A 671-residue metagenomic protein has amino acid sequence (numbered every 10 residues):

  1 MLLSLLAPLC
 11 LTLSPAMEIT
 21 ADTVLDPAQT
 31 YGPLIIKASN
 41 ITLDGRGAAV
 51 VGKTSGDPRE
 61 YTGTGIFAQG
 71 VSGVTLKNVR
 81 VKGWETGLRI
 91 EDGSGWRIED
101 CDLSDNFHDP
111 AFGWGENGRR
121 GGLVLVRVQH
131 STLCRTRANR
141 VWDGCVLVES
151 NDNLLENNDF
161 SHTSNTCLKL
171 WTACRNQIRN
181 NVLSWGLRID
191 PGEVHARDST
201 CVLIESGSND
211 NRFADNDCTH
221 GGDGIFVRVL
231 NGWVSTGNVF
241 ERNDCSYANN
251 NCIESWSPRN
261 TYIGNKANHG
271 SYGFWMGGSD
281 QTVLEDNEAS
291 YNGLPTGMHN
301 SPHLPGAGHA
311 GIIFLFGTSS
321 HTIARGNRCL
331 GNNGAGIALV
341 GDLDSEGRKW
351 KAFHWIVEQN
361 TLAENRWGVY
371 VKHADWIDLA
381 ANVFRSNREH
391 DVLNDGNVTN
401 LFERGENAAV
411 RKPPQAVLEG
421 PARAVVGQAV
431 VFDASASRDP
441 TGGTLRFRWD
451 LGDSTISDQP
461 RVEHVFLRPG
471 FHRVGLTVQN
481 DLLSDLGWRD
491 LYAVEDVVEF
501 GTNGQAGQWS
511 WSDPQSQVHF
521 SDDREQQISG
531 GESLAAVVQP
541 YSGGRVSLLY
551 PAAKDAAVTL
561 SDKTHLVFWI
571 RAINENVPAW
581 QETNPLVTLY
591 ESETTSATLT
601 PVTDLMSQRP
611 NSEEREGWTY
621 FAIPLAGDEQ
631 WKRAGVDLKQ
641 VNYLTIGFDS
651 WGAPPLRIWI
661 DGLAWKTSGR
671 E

Functional and structural regions predicted by a protein language model:
L13-N40, R46-S55, R80-T86: N-terminal extracellular ligand-recognition/capping segment immediately after the signal peptide
T30-G32, D57-F67, G83-R89, A111-V126 (+10 more regions): Extracellular beta-strand/beta-solenoid scaffold signature
S39-N40, S72, G93-G95, Q129 (+10 more regions): Short "repeat-start/strand-capping" segments in structured domains, especially the N-termini of parallel beta-helix
A49-T200, W651, L663-R670: Right-handed parallel beta-helix
L304-A307, S345, W350, T361 (+4 more regions): Acidic, glycine- and Ser/Thr-rich low-complexity intrinsically disordered tracts in extracellular/secreted proteins
A409-D496: Extracellular/lumenal mature domains of secreted and surface-exposed proteins
Y492-E671: Beta-rich carbohydrate-recognition modules and glycan-binding surfaces
